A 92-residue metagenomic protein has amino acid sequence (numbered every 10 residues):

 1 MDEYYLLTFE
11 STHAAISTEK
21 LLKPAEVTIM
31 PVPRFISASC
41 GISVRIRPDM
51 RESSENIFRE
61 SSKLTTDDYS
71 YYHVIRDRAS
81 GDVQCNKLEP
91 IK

Functional and structural regions predicted by a protein language model:
D2, S39-G41, T66: Short connector loops at helix/strand junctions that flank enzyme active sites, especially segments positioning acidic
D2-I29: N-terminal first-folded block
Y4-T8, S43-R45, S70-H73: Ordered hydrophobic segments in well-structured contexts
T12, V27-E55: Amphipathic, hydrophobic secondary-structure cores in small proteins
T18-K23, S54-L64: Short amphipathic alpha-helices in soluble, non-transmembrane regions that often serve as interface/regulatory elements
I57-K92: C-terminal structural segments of small proteins and small subunits
